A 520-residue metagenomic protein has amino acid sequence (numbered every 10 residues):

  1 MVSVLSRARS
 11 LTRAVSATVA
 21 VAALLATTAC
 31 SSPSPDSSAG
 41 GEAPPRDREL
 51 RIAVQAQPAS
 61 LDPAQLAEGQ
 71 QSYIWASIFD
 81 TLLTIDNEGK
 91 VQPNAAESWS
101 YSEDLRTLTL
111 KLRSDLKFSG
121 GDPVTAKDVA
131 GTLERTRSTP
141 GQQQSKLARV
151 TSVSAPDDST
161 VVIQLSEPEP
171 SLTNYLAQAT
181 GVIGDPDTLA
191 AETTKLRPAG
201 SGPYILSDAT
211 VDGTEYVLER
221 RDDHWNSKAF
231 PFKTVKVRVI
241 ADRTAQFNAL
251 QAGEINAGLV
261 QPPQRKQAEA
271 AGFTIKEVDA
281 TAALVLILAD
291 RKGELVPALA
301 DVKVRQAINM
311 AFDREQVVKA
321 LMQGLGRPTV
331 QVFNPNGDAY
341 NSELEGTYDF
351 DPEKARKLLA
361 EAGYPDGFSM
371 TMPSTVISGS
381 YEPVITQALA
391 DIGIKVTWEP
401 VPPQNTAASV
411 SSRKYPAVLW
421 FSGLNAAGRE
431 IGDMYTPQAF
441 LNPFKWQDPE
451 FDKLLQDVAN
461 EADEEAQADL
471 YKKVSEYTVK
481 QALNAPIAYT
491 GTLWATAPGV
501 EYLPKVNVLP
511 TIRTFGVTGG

Functional and structural regions predicted by a protein language model:
L24, F312-A339, I377-I385, A407-G520: Detector for C-terminal structural segments
A53-Y101, E134, A199, A495: N-terminal lobe/hinge region of extracytoplasmic solute-binding protein
E97-P140, P156, V162, A298-L299: Aromatic- and charge-enriched surface segment that lines or borders ligand/interaction sites
D104, K111, S145-P186: Surface-exposed binding/hinge segments that line and control ligand-binding clefts or catalytic entry sites
T125-T132, D158-Q164, G202-P203, F232-T234 (+4 more regions): Alpha-helical secondary-structure segments
A177-K228, T234: Gly/Pro-rich hinge or "lid" segments in bacterial periplasmic/extracellular proteins
D223-A268, K395-T397: Ligand-site clamp/hinge motif
L295, R327-E361: Structural transition elements
